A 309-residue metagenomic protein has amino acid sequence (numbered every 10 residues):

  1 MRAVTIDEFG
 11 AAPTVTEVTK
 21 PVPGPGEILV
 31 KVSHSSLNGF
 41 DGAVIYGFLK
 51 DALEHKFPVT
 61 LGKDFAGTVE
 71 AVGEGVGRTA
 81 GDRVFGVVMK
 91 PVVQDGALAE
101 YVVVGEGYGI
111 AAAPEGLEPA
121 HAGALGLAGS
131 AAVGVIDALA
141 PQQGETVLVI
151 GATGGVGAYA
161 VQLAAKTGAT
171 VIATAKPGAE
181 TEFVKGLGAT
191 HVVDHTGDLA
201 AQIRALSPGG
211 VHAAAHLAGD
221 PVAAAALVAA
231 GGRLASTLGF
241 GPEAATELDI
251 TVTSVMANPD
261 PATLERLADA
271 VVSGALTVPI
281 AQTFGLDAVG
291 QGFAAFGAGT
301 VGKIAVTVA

Functional and structural regions predicted by a protein language model:
M1, L264-A309: C-terminal hydrophobic helical "lid"/dimerization subdomain of Rossmann-like NAD(P)H-dependent oxidoreductases
R2, T14, K31, A66-T68 (+1 more regions): Residues located in well-ordered beta-strands
T19-L37, L49-K90: Glycine-rich beta-strand-centered segment in the early N-terminal region that forms part of a ligand/cofactor-binding
E54, V87-G151: NAD(P)H dinucleotide-binding glycine-rich loop of Rossmann-like/cofactor-binding domains, especially the beta1-alpha1
A80, A122-G197: Mid-domain Rossmann-like dinucleotide-binding core that forms the NAD(H)/NADP(H) cofactor-binding site
A97-A99, A175-F183, G241-P242, T263: Short, glycine/polar-rich helix-capping loops at beta-to-alpha or helix-loop-helix junctions that flank or form
D198-G209: Short amphipathic alpha-helix with an adjacent loop that forms part of the alpha/beta core around
A218-P279, V308-A309: Glycine-rich phosphate-binding loop and adjacent beta-alpha segment of Rossmann(oid) nucleotide-cofactor-binding
